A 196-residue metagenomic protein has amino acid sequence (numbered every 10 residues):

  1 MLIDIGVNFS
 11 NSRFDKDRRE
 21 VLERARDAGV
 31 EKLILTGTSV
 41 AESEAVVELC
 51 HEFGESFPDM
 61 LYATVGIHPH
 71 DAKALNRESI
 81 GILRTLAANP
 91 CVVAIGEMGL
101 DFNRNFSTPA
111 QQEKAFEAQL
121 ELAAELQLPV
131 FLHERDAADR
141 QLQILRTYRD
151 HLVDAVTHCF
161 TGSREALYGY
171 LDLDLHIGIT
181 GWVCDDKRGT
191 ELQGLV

Functional and structural regions predicted by a protein language model:
M1-V196: Mid-domain alpha/beta scaffold segments of enzyme catalytic cores
